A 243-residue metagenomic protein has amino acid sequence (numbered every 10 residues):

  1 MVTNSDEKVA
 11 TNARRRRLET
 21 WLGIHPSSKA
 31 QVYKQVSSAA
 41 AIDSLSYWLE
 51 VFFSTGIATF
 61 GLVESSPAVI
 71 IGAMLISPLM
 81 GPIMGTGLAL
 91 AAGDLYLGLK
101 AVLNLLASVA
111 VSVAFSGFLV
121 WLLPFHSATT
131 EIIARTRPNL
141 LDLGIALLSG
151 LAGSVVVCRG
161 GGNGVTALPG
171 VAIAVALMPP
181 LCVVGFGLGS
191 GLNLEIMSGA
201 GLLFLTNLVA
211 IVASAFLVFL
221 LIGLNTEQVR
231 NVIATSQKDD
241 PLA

Functional and structural regions predicted by a protein language model:
V2-N12, R16-A146, N163, I196 (+2 more regions): Alpha-helical transmembrane segments and their membrane-interface boundaries that form or gate the permeation pathway
T55-F60, T86, G117-F118, L151-V155 (+1 more regions): Alpha-helical transmembrane segments of multipass membrane proteins
M74-M80, D142-L143, A172-M178, F204-V209: Small-residue-enriched core segments of transmembrane alpha-helices in multipass membrane transport and channel
L90-A92, L122, S127-T130, L181-L202 (+1 more regions): Transmembrane helix-loop junctions at the membrane interface of multipass transporters and ion channels
L106-S116, A172-V184: Small-residue-rich segments of transmembrane alpha-helices in multi-pass membrane proteins, especially helix faces
P138, E195-N207, I211: Pore-lining and gate-forming transmembrane alpha-helices of multi-pass membrane transport proteins
L147-G153, L208-F219: Hydrophobic cores of alpha-helical transmembrane segments in multi-pass inner/ER membrane proteins, independent
A152-G164: Juxtamembrane segments at transmembrane-helix boundaries in multi-pass signal-transduction membrane proteins
